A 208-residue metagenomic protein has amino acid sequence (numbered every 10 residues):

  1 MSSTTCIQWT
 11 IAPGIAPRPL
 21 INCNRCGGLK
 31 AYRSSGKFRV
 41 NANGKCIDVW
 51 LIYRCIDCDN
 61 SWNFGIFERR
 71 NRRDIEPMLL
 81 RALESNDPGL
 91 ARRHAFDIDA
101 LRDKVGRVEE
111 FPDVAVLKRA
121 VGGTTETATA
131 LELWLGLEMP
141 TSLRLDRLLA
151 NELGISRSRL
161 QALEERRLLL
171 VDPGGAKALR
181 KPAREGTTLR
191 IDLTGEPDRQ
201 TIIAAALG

Functional and structural regions predicted by a protein language model:
M1-L90: N-terminal cysteine/histidine-rich coordination modules
A12-P19, N24-R25, T129-E132, L148-I155: A broad, low-specificity signal for short, low-complexity segments enriched in glycine/proline and polar/charged
I15, I47, T125-T127, Q161-L163 (+1 more regions): A generic structural signal for short, solvent-exposed coil/turn residues that cap or connect secondary-structure
W50-T141: Long, charge-rich boundary regions
G136-I191: A basic, amphipathic helix-loop patch mediating RNA/tRNA/ribosome contacts
L193-R199: Short, charged beta-turn/beta-strand-edge "cap" motif at the junction between a beta-strand and an adjacent loop
Q200-G208: Short, compositionally biased
